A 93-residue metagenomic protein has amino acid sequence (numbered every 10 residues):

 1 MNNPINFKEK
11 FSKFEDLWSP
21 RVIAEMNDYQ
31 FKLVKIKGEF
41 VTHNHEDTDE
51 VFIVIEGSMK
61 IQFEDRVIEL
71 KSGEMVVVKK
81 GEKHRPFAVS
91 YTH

Functional and structural regions predicted by a protein language model:
M1-K32: A short, N-terminal "cap"/entry segment at the start of jelly-roll beta-barrel domains of the cupin/DSBH fold
N27, I55-E56, S72: A cytosolic small-molecule/anion-sensing beta-strand core signal
N27, Q62-R66: Short strand-coil-strand connectors
Q30-E46: Conserved short histidine dyad/triad with adjacent acidic residue
I36, E46-K60: Short, conserved beta-strand element in jelly-roll/cupin
H43, I61-Q62, V78, K83-V89: Short beta-strand His + acidic residue motifs that chelate non-heme Fe in jelly-roll/DSBH and cupin folds
D65-K80: Short acidic-glycine-tyrosine-enriched beta hairpin
T92-H93: Conserved small/polar residues in nucleotide/adenosyl-binding loops
